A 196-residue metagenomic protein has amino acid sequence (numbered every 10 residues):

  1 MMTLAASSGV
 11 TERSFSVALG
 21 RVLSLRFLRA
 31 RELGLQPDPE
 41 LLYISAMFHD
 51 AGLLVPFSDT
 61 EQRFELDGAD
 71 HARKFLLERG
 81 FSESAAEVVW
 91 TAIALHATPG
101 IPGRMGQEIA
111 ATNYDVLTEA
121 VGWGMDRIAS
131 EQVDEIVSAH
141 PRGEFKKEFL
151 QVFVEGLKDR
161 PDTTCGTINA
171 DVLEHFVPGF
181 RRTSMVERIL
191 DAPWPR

Functional and structural regions predicted by a protein language model:
M1-A18, A51-P56: Active-site flanking loop/helix segments enriched in acidic
M2, S16-L23, E40, I44-S45 (+1 more regions): Short amphipathic alpha-helical segments
V10-S16, G20, S24-L35, F81 (+1 more regions): Divalent metal-dependent phosphate-bond-processing catalytic cores, especially two-metal-ion Mg2+/Mn2+ enzymes that act
E12, S16, P37-L41, S58-Q62: Amphipathic, non-membrane alpha-helical segments in soluble helical-bundle scaffolds
R21-S24, R63-E78: An active-site-proximal "capping" alpha-helix that borders the catalytic cofactor pocket
L35-E40, G80-A92: Acidic/histidine metal-binding catalytic segments
E40-S58, G68, W90-P99: His-Asp-centered metal-binding catalytic motifs of divalent-metal-dependent phosphohydrolases/nucleases
V55-R63, G80-F81: Short coil/turn segments at secondary-structure boundaries
